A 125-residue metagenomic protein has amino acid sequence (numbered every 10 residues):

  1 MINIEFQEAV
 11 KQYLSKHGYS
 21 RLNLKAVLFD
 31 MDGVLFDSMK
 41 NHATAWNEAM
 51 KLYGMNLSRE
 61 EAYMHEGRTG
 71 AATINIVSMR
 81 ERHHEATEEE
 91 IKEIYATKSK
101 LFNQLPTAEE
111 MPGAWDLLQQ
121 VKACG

Functional and structural regions predicted by a protein language model:
I2-Y13, H17-M31, L35-W115, C124: N-terminal helical cap/lid subdomain that shapes the substrate entry/recognition surface in HAD-like hydrolases
